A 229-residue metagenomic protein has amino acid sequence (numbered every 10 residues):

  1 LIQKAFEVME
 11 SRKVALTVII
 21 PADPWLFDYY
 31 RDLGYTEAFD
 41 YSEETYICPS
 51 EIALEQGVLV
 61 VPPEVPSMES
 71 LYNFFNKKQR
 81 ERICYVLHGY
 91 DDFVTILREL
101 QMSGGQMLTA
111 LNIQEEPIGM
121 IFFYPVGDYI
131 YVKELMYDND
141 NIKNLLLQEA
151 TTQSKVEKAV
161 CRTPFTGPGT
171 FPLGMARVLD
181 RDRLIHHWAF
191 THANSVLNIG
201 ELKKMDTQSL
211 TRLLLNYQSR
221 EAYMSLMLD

Functional and structural regions predicted by a protein language model:
I2-E10, L146-K155: A conserved short alpha-helix in the GNAT/GCN5 acetyltransferase fold that borders and helps form the acetyl-CoA
M9-A22, S154-F165: Conserved GNAT acetyl-CoA-binding A-motif
K13, G104, E221-A222: Short, basic and Ser/Thr-rich N-terminal targeting/leader segments
W25: Conserved functional hotspot residues or short segments at active or partner-binding sites across diverse domains
L33-A53, K133-D140, Q148-D229: Active-site/acyl-donor-binding loops of N-acyltransferases
T36-L135, D140: Amide-forming acyltransferase catalytic core, primarily the GNAT-like/NAT-type and related acyltransferase folds
